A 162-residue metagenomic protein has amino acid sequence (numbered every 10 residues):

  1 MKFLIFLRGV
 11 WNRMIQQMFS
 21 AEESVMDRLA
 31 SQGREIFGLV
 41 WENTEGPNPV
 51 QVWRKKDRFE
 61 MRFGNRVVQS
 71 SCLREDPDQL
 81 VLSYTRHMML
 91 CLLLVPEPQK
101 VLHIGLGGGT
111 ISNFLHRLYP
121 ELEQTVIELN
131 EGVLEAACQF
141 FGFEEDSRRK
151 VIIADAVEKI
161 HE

Functional and structural regions predicted by a protein language model:
K2-P98, R117: Rossmann-like AdoMet
R54, E75-E162: The AdoMet/dcAdoMet-binding core of the Class I SAM-like
